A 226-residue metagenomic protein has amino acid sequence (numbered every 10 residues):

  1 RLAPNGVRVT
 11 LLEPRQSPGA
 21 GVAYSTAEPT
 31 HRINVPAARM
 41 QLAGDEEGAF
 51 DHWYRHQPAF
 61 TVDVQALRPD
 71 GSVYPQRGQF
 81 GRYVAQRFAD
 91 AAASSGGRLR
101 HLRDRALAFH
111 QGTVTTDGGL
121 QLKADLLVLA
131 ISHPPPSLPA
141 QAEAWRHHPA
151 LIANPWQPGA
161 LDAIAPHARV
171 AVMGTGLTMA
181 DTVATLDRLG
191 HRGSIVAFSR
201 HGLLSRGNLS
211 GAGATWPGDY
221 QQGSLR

Functional and structural regions predicted by a protein language model:
R1-A3, V7-P18, V128-R226: Rossmann-like dinucleotide-binding core of oxidoreductases
L12-R82, F198-R226: Glycine-rich active-site loop/strand segments that organize a redox cofactor
G78, R82-Q86, L177-A180: A structural signal for well-ordered alpha-helical segments within the folded catalytic domains of diverse enzymes
G81-R100: Helical element adjacent to the flavin cofactor pocket in flavoenzyme catalytic cores
G97-T113: A conserved short coil-to-beta-strand element within the FAD-binding core of flavoproteins
A108-Q121, P149: Conserved beta-strand-loop-beta-strand element in the redox core of flavoprotein oxidoreductases
D117-L126, A165-P166: Core beta-strand elements of the Rossmann-like FAD/NAD(P) dinucleotide-binding domain in flavoenzyme oxidoreductases
